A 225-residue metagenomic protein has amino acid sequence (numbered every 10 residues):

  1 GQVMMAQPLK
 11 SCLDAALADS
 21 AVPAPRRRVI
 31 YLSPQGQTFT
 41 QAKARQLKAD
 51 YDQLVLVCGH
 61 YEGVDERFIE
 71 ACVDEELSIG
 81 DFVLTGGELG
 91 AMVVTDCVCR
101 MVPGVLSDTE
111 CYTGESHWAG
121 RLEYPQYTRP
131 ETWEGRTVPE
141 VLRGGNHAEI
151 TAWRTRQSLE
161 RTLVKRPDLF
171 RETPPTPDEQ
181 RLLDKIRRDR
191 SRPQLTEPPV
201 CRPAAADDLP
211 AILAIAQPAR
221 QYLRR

Functional and structural regions predicted by a protein language model:
Q2-H60, E66, P103: S-adenosyl-L-methionine/SAH cofactor-binding core of RNA-modifying enzymes
A15, R156, I186, I215-P218: Residues within well-ordered alpha-helical secondary structure of globular protein domains
V29-Y31, E76-S78, C201: Conserved beta-strand scaffold positions in the cores of enzyme catalytic domains, especially in NTP/NDP-utilizing
V64, F68-E115: Structured adenosyl-cofactor binding patch, chiefly the S-adenosyl-L-methionine
L89, M101-V141: Internal, active-site/partner-interface "lid" segment
P130-P198: SAM-dependent methyltransferases
V200-A214: A short beta-loop-alpha structural element at the N-terminal edge of CoA-dependent acyl/N-acetyltransferase catalytic
L213-R225: Conserved GNAT-fold acetyl-CoA-binding loop/helix
